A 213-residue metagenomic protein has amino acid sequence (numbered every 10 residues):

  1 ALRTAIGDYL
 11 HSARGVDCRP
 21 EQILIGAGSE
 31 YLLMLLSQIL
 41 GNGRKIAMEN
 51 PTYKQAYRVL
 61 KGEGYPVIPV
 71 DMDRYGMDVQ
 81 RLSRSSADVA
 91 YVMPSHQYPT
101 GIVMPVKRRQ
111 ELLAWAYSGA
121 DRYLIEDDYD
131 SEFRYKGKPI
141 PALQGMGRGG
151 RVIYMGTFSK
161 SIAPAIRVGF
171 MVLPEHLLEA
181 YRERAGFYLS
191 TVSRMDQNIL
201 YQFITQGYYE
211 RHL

Functional and structural regions predicted by a protein language model:
A1-D121, E132, K138-M146, G150: Conserved core of the PLP fold type I
R3, Y53, P105, R109 (+5 more regions): A structural signal for well-ordered alpha-helical scaffolds and beta->alpha junctions
N50, K54-V59, Y123, R134 (+4 more regions): A generic "structured core" feature
D127-D128: Walker B catalytic acidic pair
Y135-K138, A165-R167: Short aromatic-enriched loop/helix-cap "lid" or pocket-rim segments at secondary-structure transitions that line
I153-L213: PLP-dependent aminotransferase class I/II
